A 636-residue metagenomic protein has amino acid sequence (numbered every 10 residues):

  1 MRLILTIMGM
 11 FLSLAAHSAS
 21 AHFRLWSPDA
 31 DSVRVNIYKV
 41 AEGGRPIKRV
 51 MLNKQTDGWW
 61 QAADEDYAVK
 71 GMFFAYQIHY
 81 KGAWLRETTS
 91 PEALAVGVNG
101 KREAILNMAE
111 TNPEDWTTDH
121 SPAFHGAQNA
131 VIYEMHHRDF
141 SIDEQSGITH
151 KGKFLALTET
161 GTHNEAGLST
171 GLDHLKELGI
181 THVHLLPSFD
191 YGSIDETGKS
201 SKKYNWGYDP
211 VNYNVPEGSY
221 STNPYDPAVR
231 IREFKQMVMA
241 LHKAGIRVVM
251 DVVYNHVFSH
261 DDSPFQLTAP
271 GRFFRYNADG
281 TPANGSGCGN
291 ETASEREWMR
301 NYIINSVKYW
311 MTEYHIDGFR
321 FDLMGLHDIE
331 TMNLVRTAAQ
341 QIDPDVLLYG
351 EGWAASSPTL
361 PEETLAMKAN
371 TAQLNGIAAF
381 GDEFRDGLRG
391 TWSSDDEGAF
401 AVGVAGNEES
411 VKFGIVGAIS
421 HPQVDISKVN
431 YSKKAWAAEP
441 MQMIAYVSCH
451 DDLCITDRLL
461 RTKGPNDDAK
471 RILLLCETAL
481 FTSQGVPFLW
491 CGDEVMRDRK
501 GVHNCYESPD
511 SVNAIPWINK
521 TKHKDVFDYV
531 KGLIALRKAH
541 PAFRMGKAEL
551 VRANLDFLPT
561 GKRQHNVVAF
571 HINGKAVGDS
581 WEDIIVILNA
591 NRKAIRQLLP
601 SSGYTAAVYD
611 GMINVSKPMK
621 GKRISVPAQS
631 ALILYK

Functional and structural regions predicted by a protein language model:
M8-H17: Hydrophobic h-region of N-terminal signal peptides that target proteins for export in Gram-negative bacteria
A19-S20, P46, Q55-E159: The feature marks proteins involved in alpha-glucan
A21-R24, D29-D31, D556-P600: Carbohydrate-binding surface patches
L25, M135, L185, Y213 (+8 more regions): Conserved, mostly hydrophobic/aromatic
K70-M72, P618-K636: C-terminal beta-strand-rich structural cap/linker in extracellular carbohydrate-active enzymes
N99, E103-L106, R336-T337, Q341 (+6 more regions): Conserved alpha/beta catalytic core and glycan-binding cleft of carbohydrate-active enzymes
R138-Y314, M324-D343, L347, P358-T359: Substrate-binding/active-site clefts of carbohydrate-active enzymes
T521-L550: Catalytic cores of secreted or luminal carbohydrate-active enzymes
